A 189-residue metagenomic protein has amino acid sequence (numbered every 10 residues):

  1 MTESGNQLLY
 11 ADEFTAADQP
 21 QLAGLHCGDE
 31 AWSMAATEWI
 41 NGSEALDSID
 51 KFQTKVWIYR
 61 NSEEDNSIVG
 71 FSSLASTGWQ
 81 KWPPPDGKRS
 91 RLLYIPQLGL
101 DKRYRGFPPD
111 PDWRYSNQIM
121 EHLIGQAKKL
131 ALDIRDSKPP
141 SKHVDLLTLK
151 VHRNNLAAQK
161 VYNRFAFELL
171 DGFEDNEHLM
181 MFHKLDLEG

Functional and structural regions predicted by a protein language model:
M1-P109, Q118, H122-T148, L156-Q159 (+1 more regions): Non-catalytic substrate-recognition and accessory regions of acyl/acetyltransferase enzymes
W113: Flexible nucleotide-binding loop
V151: Conserved SAM-binding loop
